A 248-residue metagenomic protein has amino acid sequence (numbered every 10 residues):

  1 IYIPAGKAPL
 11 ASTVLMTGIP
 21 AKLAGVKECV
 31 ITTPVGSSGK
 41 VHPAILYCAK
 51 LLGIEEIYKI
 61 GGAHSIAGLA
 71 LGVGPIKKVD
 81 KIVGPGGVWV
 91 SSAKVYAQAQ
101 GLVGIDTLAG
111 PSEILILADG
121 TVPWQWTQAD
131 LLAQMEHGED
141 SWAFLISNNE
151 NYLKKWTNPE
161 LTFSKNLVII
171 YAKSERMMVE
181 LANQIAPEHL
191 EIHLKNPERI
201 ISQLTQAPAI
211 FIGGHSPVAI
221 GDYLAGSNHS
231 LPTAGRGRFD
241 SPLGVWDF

Functional and structural regions predicted by a protein language model:
I1-I45: Conserved small-residue-rich beta-alpha loop and adjacent elements that most often cradle the phosphate/pyrophosphate
S12-V14, K40-I45, L69-G72, S92-A97 (+3 more regions): Short acidic, glycine/serine/threonine-rich loops at helix termini
T33-G36, G62, G87, G120 (+3 more regions): Short, ordered loop/turn segments at secondary-structure junctions
G36-V41, I60-G68, E175, P197: Short acidic loop-to-helix transition motifs that present clustered carboxylates
L51-F144: Conserved NAD(P)+-binding/catalytic subdomain of aldehyde/semialdehyde dehydrogenases
A133, H137, F144-A207: A glycine- and small/hydrophobic-rich beta-loop-beta segment that serves as a flexible "lid/hinge" or phosphate-binding
N183-D247: C-terminal core of ALDH-fold dehydrogenases
